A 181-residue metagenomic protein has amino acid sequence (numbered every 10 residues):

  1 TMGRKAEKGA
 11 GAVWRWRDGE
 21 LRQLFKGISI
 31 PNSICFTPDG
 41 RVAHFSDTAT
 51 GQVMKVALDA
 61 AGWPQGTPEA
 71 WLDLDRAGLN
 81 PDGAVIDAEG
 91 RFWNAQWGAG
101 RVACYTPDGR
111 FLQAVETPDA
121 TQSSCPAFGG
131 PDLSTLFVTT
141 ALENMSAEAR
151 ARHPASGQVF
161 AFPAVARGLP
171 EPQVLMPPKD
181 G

Functional and structural regions predicted by a protein language model:
T1, E7-V13, L24-V42, L74-R91 (+4 more regions): Beta-rich, blade/repeat-based domains predominating in secreted/periplasmic proteins but also intracellular
M2-A10, T48-G51, W97-G98, A147-A155: Short, solvent-exposed loop/turn segments at conserved positions within beta-propeller repeat blades
G11-W14, Q52-M54, R101-A103, A155-F160: A short loop-to-beta-strand structural motif that recurs across blades of beta-propeller domains
E20-K26, P68-L74, R110-V115: A short beta-strand motif characteristic of beta-propeller blades
H44-S46, W93-A95, V138-T139: Residue position within the beta-strands of beta-propeller blades
G51-Q52, V56, L72-L112: Loop/turn-rich, solvent-exposed surfaces of beta-rich toroidal or solenoidal domains
V56-P64, A164-L169: Short loop/turn segments immediately following beta-strands, especially the blade-tip and inter-blade linker loops
A127-G181: Blade-level signature of beta-propeller repeat domains, shared across WD40, Kelch, NHL, RCC1 and BNR/Asp-box propellers
